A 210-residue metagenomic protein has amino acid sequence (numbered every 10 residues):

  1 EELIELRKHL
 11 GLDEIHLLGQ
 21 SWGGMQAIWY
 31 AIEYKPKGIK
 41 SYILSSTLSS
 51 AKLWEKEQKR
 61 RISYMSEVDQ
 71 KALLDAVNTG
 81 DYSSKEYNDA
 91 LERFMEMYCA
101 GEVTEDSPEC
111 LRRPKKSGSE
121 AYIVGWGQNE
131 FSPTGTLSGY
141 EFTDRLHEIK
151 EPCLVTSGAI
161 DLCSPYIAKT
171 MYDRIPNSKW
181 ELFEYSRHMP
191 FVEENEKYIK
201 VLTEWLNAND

Functional and structural regions predicted by a protein language model:
E1-I15: Conserved acidic catalytic loop of the alpha/beta-hydrolase fold
I4, I28, K169-T170: Active-site phosphate/pyrophosphate- and oxyanion-stabilizing loops and adjacent acidic/basic residues in soluble
D13-E57: Conserved hydrolase catalytic core segment
L53-Q58, A168, E193-N195: Short aromatic-enriched loop/helix-cap "lid" or pocket-rim segments at secondary-structure transitions that line
S63-E151: Alpha/beta-hydrolase
S138-G139, T143-S186: Conserved loop-alpha-helix segment in the C-terminal half of the alpha/beta-hydrolase fold that carries the catalytic
S178-D210: Catalytic active-site module of serine/aspartate enzymes centered on a nucleophile-bearing elbow/loop
